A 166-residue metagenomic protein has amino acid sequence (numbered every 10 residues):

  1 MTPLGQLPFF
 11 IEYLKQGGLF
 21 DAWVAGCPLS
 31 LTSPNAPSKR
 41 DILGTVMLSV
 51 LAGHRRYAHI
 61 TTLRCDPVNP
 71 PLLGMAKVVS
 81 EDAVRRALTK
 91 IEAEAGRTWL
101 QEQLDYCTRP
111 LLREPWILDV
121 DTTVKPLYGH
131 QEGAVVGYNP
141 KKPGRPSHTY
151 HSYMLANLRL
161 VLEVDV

Functional and structural regions predicted by a protein language model:
M1-V166: Dynamic "connector" segments at or just before major functional cores
